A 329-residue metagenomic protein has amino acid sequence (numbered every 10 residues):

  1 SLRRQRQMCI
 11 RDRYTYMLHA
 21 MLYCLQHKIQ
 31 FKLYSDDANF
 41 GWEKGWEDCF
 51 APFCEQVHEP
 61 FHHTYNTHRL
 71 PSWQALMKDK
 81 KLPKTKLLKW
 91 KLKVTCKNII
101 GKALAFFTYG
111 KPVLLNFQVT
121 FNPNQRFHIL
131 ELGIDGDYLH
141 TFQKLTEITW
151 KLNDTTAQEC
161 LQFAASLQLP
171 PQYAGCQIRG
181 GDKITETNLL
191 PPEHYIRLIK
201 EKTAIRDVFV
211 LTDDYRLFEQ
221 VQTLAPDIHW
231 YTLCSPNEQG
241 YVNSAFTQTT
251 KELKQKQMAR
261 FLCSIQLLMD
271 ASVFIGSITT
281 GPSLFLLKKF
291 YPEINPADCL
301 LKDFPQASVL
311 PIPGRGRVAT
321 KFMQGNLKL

Functional and structural regions predicted by a protein language model:
S1-R6, I10: Single conserved hydrophobic/aromatic residue that forms the stacking wall/gate of nucleotide- or nucleobase-binding
Y14-Q26, E193-K200: Histidine-anchored nucleotide/phosphate-binding helix
L18, F261-Q306: A donor-sugar binding/catalytic signature common to diverse glycosyltransferases and related nucleotide-sugar
F31-D37, F209-T212: Short internal beta-strands
E43-F53, F218-D227: Short, aromatic/basic amphipathic alpha-helical patches
G45-I205, L327-L329: Secretory-pathway luminal glycosyltransferase catalytic domains
Q177-R179, I205-L253: Catalytic donor nucleotide-activated moiety binding site of glycosyltransferases and closely related
K302-L329: Leloir-type glycosyltransferase catalytic cores
